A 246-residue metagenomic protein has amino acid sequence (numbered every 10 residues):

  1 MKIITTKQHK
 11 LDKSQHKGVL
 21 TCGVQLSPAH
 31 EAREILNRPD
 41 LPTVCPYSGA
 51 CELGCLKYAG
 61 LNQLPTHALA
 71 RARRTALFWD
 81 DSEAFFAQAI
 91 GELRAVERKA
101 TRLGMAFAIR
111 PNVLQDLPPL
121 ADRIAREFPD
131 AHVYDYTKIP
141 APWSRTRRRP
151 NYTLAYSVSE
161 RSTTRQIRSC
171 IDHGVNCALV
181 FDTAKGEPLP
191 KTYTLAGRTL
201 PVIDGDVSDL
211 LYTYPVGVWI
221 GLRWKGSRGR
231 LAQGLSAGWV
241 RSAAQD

Functional and structural regions predicted by a protein language model:
M1-D246: Class I S-adenosyl-L-methionine
